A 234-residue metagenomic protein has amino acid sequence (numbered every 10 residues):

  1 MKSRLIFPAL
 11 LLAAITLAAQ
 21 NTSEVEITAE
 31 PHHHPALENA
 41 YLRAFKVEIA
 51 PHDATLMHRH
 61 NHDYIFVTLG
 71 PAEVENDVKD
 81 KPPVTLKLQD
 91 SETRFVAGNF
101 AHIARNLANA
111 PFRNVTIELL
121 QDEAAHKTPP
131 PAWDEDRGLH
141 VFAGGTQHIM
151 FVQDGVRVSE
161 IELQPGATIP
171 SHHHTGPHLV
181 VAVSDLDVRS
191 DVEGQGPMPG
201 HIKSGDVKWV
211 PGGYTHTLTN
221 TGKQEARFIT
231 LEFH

Functional and structural regions predicted by a protein language model:
M1-F7: Bacterial N-terminal signal peptides that target proteins for export
F7-T16: Bacterial N-terminal signal peptides
Q20-K46, A50-L56, N76-V78, P82-E160 (+6 more regions): A short, N-terminal "cap"/entry segment at the start of jelly-roll beta-barrel domains of the cupin/DSBH fold
P51, G70, D90, P165 (+3 more regions): Short, flexible surface segments
H58-H60, H172-H174, H216: Histidine-centered divalent metal-coordination motifs
N61-K79, H174-G194: Glycine- and acidic-residue-biased ligand/ion/polar-headgroup-sensing regions
P83-V84, D206-W209: Anionic, Ser/Thr-rich low-complexity intrinsically disordered regions
V96-G98, W209-G212: Short, solvent-exposed, Trp/other aromatic-anchored flexible loops in extracytoplasmic proteins
